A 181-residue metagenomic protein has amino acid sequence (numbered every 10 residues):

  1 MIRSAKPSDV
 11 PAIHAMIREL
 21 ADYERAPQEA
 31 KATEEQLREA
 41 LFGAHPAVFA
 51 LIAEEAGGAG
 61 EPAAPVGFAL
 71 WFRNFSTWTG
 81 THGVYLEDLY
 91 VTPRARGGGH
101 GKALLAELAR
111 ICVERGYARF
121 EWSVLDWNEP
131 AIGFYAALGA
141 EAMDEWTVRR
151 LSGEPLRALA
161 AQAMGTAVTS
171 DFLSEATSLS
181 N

Functional and structural regions predicted by a protein language model:
M1-A15: A short beta-loop-alpha structural element at the N-terminal edge of CoA-dependent acyl/N-acetyltransferase catalytic
H14-A40: Conserved GNAT-fold acetyl-CoA-binding loop/helix
E39-I52, Y85: A short helix-loop-beta-strand connector motif used in the catalytic cores of GNAT acetyltransferases and, in some
V48-A69, T92: Conserved beta-hairpin
W71-W78: A conserved beta-strand-loop-helix scaffold within acyl/acetyltransferase catalytic domains
A95, G99-E107: Conserved acetyl-CoA pyrophosphate-binding loop and the N-cap/start of the following alpha-helix in GNAT-like
V113-S123: Conserved GNAT acetyl-CoA-binding A-motif
W122-A131, R150-E154: Conserved beta-strand-loop-alpha-helix junction that forms the acyl-donor binding cleft
